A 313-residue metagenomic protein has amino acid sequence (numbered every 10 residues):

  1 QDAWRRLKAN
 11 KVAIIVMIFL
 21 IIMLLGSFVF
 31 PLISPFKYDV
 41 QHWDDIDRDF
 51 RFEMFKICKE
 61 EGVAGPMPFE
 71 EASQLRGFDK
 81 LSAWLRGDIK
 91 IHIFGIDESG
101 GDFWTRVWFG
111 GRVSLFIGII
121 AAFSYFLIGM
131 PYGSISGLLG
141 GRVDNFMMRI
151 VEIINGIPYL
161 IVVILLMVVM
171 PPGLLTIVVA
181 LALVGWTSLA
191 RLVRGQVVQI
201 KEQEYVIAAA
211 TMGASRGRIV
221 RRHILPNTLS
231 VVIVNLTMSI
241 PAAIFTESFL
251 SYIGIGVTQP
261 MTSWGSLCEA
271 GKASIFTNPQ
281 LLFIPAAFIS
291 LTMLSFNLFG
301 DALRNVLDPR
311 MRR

Functional and structural regions predicted by a protein language model:
Q1-F126, M130, S134, S274-S295 (+2 more regions): Gly/Trp-centered helix-boundary motif
I96-R313: Alpha-helical transmembrane segments of integral membrane proteins, especially multi-pass inner/plasma-membrane
